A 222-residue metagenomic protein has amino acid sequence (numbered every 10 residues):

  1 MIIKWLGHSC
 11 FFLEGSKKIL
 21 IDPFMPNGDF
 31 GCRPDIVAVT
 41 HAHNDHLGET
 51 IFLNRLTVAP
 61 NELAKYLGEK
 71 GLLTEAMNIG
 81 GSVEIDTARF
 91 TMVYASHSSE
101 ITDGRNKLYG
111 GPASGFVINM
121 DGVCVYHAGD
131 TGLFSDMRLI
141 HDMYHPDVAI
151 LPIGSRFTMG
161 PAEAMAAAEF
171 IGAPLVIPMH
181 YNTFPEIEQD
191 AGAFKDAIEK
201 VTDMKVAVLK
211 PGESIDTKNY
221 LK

Functional and structural regions predicted by a protein language model:
M1-C32, A76-D142, P211-K222: Core dinuclear metal-dependent hydrolase active-site scaffold
L13, D22, H41, E49 (+5 more regions): Divalent metal-coordination and catalytic microenvironments
K18-I19, I36, V148, L175: Short, Asp-centered acidic motifs that coordinate Mg2+ and/or phosphate in catalytic or ligand-binding sites
M25-G68, L73-E75, M143-I150: Active-site metal-binding motif and surrounding structural segment of the metallo-beta-lactamase
N27-G28, H43-G48, A64-L67, G81-E84 (+5 more regions): Active-site environment of divalent metal-dependent phosphoester hydrolases
G68-S82, M165, E169-K222: Binuclear metal-ion centers of metallo-dependent hydrolases, dominated by the metallo-beta-lactamase
S114-P174, M179-E186: Metallo-beta-lactamase
